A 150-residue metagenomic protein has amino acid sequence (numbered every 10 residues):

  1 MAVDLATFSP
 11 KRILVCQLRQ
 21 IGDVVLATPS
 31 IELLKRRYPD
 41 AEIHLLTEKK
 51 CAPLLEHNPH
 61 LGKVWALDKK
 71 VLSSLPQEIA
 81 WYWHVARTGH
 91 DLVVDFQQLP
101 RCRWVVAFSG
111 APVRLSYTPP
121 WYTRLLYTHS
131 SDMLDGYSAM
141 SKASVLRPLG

Functional and structural regions predicted by a protein language model:
M1-G150: Catalytic machinery of carbohydrate-active enzymes, primarily nucleotide-sugar-dependent glycosyltransferases
